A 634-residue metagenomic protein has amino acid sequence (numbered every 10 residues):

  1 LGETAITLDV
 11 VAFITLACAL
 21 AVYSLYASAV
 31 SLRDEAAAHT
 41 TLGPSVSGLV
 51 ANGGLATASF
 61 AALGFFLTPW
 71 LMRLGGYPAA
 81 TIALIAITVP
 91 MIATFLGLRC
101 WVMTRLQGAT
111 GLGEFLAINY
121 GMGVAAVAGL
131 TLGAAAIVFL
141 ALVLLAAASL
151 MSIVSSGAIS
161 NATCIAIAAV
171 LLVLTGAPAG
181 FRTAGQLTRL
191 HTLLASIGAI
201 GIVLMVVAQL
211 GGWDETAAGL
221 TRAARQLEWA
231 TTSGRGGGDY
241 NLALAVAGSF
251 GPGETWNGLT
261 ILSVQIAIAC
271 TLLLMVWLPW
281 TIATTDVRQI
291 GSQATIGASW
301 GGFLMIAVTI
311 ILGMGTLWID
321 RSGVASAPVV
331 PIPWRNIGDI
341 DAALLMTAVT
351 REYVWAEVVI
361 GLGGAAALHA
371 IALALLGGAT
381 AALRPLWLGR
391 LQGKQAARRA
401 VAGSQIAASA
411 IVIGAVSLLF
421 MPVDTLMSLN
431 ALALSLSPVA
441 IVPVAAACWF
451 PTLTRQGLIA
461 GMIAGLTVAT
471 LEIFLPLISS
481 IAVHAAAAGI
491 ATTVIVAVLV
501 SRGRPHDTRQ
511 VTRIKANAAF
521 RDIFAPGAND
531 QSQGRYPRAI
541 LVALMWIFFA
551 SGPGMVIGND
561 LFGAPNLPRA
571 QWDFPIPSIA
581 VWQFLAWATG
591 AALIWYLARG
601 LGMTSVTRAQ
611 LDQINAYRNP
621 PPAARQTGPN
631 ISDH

Functional and structural regions predicted by a protein language model:
G2-F66, G176-A179, G198, Q533 (+2 more regions): Membrane-interface "cap" regions at the ends of multi-pass membrane proteins
E3-I6, G43-V46, L74, P78-I82 (+2 more regions): Loop-to-helix junctions at membrane interfaces in multi-pass transport proteins
E3-L8, P69-I82, L144-C164, R182-T192 (+4 more regions): Transmembrane helix-loop boundary segments of multi-pass membrane transporters
A21, A80-A177, L262-C270, P279 (+1 more regions): Helix-loop-helix module between adjacent transmembrane segments
Y23-L32, A136, L140-L144, A148-T163 (+4 more regions): Hydrophobic alpha-helical segments and their helix-loop junctions in multi-pass secondary transporters
S31, S479-R569, A588-H634: Terminal cytosolic tails of multi-pass membrane transporters, especially the segment immediately following the final
G108-A117, A179-T192, L273-A307, I371-A374 (+2 more regions): Hydrophobic, small-residue-rich membrane helices and short re-entrant helix-turn-helix hairpins that build
N119-A126, A136-I137, A166, T380-V423 (+1 more regions): Loop-to-transmembrane helix boundary motifs in multi-pass membrane proteins
